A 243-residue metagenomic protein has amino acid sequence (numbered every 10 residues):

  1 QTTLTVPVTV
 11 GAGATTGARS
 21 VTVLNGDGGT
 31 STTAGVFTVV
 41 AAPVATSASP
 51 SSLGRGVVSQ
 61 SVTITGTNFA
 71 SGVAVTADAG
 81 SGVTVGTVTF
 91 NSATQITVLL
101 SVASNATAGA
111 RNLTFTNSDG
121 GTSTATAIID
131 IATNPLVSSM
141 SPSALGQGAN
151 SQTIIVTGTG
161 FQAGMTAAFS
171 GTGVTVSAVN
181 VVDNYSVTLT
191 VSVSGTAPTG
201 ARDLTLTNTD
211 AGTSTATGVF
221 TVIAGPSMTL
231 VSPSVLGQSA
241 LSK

Functional and structural regions predicted by a protein language model:
Q1-A12, T16-R19, V23-G26, P226-K243: Low-complexity/repetitive intrinsically disordered segments
Q1-T2, S92-T94, D183-Y185: Residue-level recognition of beta-strand termini and adjacent short loop/turns
T9-T15, S101-T107, S192-P198: Short, surface-exposed loop/turn segments at beta-strand-coil junctions that are enriched for proline with nearby
G17-R19, G109-R111, G200-R202: Exposed beta-strand face motif in extracellular beta-rich ectodomains
V23-N25, F115-N117, L206-N208: Conserved structural position at the C-terminal beta-strand of extracellular beta-sandwich adhesion modules
G28-A74, D119-T166, G173, A211-K243: Beta-strand/beta-sandwich contexts
D78-T84, F169-T175: Change "in extracellular beta-sheet-rich domains … of secreted and cell-surface proteins" to "in beta-sheet-rich domains
V88-F90, V179-V181: Short beta-strand segments within Ig-like beta-sandwich modules, predominantly Fibronectin type-III
